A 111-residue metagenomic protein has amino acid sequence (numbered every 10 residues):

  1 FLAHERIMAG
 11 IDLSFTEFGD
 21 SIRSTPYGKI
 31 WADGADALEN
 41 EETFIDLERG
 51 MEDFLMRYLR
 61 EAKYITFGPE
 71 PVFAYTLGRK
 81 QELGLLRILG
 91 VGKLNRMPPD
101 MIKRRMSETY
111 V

Functional and structural regions predicted by a protein language model:
F1-V111: Extended alpha-helical surfaces
